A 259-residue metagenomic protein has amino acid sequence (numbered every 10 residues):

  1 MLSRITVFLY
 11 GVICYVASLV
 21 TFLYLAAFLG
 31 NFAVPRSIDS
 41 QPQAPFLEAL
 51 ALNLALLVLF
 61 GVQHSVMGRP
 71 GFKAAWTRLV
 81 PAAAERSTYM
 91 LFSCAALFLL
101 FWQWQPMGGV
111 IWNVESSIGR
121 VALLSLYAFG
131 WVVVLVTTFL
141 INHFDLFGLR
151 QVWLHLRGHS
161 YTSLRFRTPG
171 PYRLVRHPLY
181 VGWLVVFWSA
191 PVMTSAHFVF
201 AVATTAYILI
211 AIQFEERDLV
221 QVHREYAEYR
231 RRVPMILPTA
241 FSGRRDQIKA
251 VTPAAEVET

Functional and structural regions predicted by a protein language model:
L2-Y15, R86: Alpha-helical transmembrane segments and their helix-start/interface "positive-inside/aromatic belt" motifs in integral
Y15-P35: Alpha-helical transmembrane segments of multi-pass membrane proteins
Y24-A27, L47, L56, V133 (+2 more regions): Hydrophobic transmembrane alpha-helices
S40-E48, A74-F92, R157-Y161: Juxtamembrane helix-capping/reentrant segments at transmembrane boundaries
A44-V58, G119-T138: Alpha-helical transmembrane segments
V62-L79, G109: Membrane-helix interface/capping segments
W102-I111: Transmembrane alpha-helix boundary signature
L149-S163: Juxtamembrane inter-helical linkers in multi-pass membrane proteins
